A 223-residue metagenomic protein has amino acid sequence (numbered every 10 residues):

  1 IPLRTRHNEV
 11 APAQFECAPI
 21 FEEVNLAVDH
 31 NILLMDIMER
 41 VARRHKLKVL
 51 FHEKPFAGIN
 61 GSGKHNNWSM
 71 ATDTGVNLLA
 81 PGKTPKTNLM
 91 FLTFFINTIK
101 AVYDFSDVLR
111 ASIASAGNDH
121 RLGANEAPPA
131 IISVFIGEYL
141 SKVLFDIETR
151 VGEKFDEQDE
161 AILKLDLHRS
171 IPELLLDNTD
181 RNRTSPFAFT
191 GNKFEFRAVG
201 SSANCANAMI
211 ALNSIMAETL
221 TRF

Functional and structural regions predicted by a protein language model:
I1-F223: Active-site capping/gating regions of soluble enzymes
